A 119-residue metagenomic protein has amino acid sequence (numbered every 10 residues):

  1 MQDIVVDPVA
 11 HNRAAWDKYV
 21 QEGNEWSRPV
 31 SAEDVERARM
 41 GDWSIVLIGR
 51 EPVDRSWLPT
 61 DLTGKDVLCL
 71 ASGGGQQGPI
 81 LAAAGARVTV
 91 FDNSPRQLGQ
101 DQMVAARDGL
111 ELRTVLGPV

Functional and structural regions predicted by a protein language model:
M1-Q2, V6-P8, E33, D42-W43 (+3 more regions): Mixed-charge, polar/low-complexity N-terminal
M1-R37: N-terminal, positively charged/glycine-rich alpha-helical extensions of SAM-dependent methyltransferases
A14, Q21, V53, D66 (+1 more regions): Conserved N-terminal segment of class I S-adenosyl-L-methionine
R28-K65: Conserved alpha-helix/loop element of class I SAM-dependent methyltransferases that forms part of the SAM/SAH-binding
K65-V119: Class I SAM-dependent methyltransferase SAM/SAH-binding core
